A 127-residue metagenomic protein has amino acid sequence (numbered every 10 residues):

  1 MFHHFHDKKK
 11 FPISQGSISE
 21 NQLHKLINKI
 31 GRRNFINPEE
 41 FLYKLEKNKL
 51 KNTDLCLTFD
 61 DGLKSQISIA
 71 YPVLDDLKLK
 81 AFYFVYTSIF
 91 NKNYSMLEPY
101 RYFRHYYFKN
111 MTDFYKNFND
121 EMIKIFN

Functional and structural regions predicted by a protein language model:
M1-L57, L63-N127: Terminal accessory/targeting
